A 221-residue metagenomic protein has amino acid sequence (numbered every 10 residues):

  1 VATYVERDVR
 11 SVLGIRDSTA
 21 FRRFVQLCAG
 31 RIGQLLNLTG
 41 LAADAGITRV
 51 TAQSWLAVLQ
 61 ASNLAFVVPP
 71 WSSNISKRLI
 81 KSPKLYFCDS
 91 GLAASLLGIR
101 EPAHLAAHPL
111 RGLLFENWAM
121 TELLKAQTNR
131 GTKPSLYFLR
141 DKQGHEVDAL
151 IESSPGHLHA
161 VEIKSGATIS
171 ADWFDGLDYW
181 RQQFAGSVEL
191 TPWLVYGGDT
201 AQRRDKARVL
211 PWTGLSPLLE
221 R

Functional and structural regions predicted by a protein language model:
V1-L158: Accessory nucleic acid-recognition modules appended to NTPase machines
S95, S170-D172, A201-D205: Switch/connector loops and helix/strand junctions flanking conserved nucleotide-binding motifs in nucleotide-processing
T128-N129, Y179-E189: Arginine/glycine-rich "motif VI" loop of SF2 helicases in the C-terminal RecA-like domain
R140, K164, L194-Y196: Short beta-strand/turn micro-motifs composed of small residues that flank or help shape donor/cofactor-binding pockets
G156-L158, V188-T191: Short glycine-/polar-rich loops that comprise or flank the Walker A/P-loop and associated switch/sensor motifs
I163-A171: Short beta-strand-loop-alpha-helix junction that forms the active-site gateway of nucleic-acid-processing nucleases
G197-R221: Domain-level recognition of nuclease-like catalytic cores that cleave nucleotide substrates
